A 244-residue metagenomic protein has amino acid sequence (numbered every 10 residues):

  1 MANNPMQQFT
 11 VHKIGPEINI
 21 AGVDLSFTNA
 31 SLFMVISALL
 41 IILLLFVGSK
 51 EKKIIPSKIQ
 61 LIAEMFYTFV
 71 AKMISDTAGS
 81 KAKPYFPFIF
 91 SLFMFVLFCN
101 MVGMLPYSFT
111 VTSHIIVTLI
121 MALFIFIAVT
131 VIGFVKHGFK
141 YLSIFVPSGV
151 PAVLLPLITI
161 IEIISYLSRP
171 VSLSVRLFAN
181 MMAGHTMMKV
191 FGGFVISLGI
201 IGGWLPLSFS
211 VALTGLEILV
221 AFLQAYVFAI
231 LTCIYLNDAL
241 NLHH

Functional and structural regions predicted by a protein language model:
M1-H244: Selective transmembrane helix interface/packing segments
